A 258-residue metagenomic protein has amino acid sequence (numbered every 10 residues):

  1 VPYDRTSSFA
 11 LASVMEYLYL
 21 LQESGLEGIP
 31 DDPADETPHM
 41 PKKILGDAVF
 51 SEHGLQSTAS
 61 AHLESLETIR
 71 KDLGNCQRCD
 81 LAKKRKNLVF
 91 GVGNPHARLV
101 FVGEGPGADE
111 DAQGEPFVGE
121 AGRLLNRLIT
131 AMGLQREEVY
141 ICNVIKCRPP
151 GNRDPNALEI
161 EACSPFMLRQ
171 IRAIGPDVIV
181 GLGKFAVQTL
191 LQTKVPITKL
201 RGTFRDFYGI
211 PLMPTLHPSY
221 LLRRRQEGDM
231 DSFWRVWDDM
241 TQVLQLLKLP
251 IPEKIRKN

Functional and structural regions predicted by a protein language model:
V1-S13: Charged, compositionally biased N-terminal leader segments and the immediate start of the first structured element
A12-N258: A polyanion-binding, active-site-adjacent surface
